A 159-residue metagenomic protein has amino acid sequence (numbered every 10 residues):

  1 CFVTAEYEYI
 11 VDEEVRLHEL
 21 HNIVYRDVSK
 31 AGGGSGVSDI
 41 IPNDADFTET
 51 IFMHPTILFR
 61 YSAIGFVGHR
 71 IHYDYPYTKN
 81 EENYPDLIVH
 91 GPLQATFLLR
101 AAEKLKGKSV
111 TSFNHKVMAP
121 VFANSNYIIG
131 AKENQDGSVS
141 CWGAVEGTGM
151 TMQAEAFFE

Functional and structural regions predicted by a protein language model:
C1, Y84, H90-E133: Hydrophobic beta-strand-centered segment that forms part of the acyl-chain substrate-binding groove
C1-M53, V121-A123, I128-E159: HotDog/MaoC-like acyl-thioester-processing domains
A5, R16, Y61, G65-G68 (+5 more regions): Functionally constrained cores in energy, signaling, and assembly domains
Y7-Y9, Y77, H115: Tryptophan-centric aromatic hotspots in well-structured domains and transmembrane helices
H21-V89, E103: Catalytic strand-loop segment that frames the active site of acyl-thioester-processing enzymes
